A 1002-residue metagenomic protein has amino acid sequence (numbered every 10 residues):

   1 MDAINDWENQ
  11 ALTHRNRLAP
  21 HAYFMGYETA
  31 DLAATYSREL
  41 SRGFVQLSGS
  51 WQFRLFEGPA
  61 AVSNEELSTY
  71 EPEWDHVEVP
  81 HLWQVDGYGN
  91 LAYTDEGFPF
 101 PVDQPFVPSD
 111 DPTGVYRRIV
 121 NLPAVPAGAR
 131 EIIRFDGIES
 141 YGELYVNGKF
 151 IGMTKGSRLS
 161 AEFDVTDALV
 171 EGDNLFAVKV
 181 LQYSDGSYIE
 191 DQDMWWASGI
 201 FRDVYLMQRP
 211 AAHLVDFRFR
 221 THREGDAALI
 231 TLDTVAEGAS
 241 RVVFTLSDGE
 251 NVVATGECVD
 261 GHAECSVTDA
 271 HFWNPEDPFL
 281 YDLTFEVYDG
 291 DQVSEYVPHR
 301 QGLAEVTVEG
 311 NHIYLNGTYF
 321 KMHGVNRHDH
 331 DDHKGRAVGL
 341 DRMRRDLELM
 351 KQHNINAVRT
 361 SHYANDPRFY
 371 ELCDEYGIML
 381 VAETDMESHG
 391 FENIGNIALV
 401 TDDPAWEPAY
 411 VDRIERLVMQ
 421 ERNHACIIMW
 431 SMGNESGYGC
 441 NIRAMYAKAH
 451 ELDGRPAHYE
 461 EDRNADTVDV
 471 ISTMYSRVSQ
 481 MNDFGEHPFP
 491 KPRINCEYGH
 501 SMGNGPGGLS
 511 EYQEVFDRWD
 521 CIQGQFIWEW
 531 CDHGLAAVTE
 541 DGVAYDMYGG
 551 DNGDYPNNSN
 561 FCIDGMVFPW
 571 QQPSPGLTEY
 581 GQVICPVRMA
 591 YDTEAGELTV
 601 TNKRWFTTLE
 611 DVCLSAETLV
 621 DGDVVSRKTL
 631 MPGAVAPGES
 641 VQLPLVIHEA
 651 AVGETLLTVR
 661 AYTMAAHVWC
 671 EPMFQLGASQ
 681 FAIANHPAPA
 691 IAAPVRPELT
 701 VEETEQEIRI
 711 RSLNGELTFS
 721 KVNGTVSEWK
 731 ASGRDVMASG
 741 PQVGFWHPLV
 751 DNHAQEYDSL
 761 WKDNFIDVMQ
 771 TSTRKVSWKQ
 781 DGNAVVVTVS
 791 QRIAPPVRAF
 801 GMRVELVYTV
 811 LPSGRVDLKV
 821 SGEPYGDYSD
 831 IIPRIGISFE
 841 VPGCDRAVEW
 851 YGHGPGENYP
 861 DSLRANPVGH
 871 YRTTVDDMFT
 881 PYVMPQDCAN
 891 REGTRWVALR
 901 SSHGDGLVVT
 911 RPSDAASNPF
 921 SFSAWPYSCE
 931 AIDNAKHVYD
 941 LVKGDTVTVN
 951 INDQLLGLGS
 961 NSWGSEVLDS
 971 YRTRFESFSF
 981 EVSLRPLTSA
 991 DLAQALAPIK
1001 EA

Functional and structural regions predicted by a protein language model:
M1-E39, V79, Y188, Q292-T599 (+2 more regions): Extended substrate-binding grooves/exosites of carbohydrate-active enzymes
D2-E8, L12-R17, S37-R38, Q52-F56 (+8 more regions): Accessory beta-strand-rich segments of carbohydrate-active enzymes
D2-G26, Y36-R38, I151-G152, L175-Q208 (+5 more regions): Glycine/proline-rich low-complexity spacer/linker segments in large multi-domain proteins
L82-V85, N90, G97-F106, K155-S157 (+9 more regions): An acidic-aromatic loop/edge-strand motif
Q84-G87, T94, G137, Q182 (+4 more regions): Beta-strand/loop-rich accessory regions of lumenal/periplasmic or secreted enzymes, predominantly carbohydrate-active
D167-D173, D233-E309, A651-E703: Extended acidic/polar, glycine-enriched regions that form or flank non-catalytic beta-rich accessory modules
A211-G238, S574-V612, A692-Q706, V820: Surface beta-strand/loop "capping" patches
D260-D269, G622-V652: Intrinsically disordered, low-complexity Pro/Gly/Ser/Thr-rich segments with frequent PxxP/GP/PP motifs and embedded
